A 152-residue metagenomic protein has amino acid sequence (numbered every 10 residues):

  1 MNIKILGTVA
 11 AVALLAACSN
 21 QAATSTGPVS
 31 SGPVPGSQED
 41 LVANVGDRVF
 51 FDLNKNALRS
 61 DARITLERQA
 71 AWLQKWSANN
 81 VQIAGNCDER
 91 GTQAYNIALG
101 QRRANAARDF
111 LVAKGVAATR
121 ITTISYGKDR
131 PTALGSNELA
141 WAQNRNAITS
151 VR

Functional and structural regions predicted by a protein language model:
M1-G7: Bacterial N-terminal signal peptides that target proteins for export
L14-A17: C-terminal motif of bacterial Sec signal peptides marking the signal peptidase cleavage site
S19-N80: Periplasmic peptidoglycan-binding/tethering modules of Gram-negative envelope proteins
D61-R68, A94, R102, A106 (+1 more regions): Extracytoplasmic/secreted proteins, especially bacterial periplasmic and envelope-associated proteins
S77-N86, Q101-T132, R145-R152: A non-catalytic structural micro-motif
L134-N137: Short beta-alpha junctions and helix-cap segments that line functional grooves
L139-Q143: A generic structural micro-feature
